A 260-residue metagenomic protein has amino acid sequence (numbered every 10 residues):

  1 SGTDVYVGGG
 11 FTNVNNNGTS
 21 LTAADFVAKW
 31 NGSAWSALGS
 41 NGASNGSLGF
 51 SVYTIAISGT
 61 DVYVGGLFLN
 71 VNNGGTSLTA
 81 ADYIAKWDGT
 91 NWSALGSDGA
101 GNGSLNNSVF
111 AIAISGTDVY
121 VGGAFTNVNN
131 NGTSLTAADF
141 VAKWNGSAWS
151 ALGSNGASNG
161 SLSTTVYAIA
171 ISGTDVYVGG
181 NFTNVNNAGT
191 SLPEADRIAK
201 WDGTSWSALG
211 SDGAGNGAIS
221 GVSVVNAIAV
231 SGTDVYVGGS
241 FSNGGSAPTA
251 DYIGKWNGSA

Functional and structural regions predicted by a protein language model:
S1-A260: Extracytoplasmic surface signature
